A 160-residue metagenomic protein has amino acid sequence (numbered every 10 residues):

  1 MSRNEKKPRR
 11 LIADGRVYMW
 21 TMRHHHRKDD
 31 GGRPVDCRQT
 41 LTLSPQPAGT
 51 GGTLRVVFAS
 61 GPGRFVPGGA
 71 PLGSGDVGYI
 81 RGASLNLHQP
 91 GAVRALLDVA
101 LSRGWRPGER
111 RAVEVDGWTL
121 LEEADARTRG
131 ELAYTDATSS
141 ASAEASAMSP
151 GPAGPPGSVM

Functional and structural regions predicted by a protein language model:
M1-I12, G63: Short acidic, Pro/Gly- and aromatic-enriched capping/linker segments at domain boundaries
S2-K6, R27-D29, T40-T42, P71-G73 (+2 more regions): Residue-level detector of functional hotspots within protein domains
Y18-W20: Short, isolated positions in well-ordered beta-strands
R23-G51: Short, surface-exposed, low-complexity cationic segments
G51-M160: Acidic, low-complexity intrinsically disordered segments
